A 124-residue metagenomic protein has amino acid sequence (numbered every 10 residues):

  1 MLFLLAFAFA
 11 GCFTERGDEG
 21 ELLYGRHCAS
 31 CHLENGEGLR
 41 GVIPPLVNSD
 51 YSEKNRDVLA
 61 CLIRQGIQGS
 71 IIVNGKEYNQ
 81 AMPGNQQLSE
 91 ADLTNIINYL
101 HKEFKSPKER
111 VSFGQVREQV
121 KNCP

Functional and structural regions predicted by a protein language model:
M1-A6: Sec-dependent signal peptide recognition, specifically the positively charged N-region followed immediately by
A8-G11: C-terminal motif of bacterial Sec signal peptides marking the signal peptidase cleavage site
E15-L39, K54-C61: Sequence/structural segment immediately N-terminal to covalent heme-attachment motifs in c-type and related
G25, N48, E118: Phosphate-coordinating loops and pocket residues in cytosolic domains that bind phosphorylated ligands
L33, R64-Q68, N98-K102: Residues at helix-coil transition
E37-I72, N79-Q87: Gly/Gly-Pro-rich "capping" loops immediately C-terminal to redox-active cysteine motifs in periplasmic/lumenal
I72-P124: Flexible coil segments in periplasmic/lumen-exposed cytochrome c-class electron-transfer proteins
